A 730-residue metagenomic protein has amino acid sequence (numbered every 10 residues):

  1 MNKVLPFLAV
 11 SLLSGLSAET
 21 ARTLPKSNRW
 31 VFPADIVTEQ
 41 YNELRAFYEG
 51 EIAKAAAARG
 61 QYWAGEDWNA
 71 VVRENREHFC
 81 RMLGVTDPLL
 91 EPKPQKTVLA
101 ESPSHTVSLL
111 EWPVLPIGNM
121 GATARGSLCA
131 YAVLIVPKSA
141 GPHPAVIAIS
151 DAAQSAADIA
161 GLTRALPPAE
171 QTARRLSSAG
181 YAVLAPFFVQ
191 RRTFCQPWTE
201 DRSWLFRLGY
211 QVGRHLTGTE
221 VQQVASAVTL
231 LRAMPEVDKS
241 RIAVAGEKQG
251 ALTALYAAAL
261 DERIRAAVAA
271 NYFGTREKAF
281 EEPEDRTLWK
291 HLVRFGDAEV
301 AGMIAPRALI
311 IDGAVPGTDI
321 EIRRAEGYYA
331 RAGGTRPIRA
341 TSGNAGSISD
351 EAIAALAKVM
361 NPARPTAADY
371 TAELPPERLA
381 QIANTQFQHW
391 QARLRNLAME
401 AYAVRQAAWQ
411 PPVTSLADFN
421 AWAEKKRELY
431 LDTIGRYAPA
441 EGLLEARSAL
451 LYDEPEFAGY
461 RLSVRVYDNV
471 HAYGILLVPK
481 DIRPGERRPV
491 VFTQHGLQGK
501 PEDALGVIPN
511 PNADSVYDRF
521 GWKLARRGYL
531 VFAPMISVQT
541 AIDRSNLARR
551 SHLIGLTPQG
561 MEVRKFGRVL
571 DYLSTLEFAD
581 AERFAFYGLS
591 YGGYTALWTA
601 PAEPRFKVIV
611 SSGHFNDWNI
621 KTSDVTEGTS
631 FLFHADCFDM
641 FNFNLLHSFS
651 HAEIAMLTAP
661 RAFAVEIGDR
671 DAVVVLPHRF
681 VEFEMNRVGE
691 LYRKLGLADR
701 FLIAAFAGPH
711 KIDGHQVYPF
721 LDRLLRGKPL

Functional and structural regions predicted by a protein language model:
M1-V4: Positively charged n-region of N-terminal signal peptides that target proteins for export
P6-G15: Bacterial N-terminal signal peptides
E19-Y131, R232, E262, R276-R286 (+7 more regions): Alpha/beta-hydrolase-fold serine-hydrolase catalytic core, especially in secreted/extracellular enzymes
I135, I149-S150, P186, A245-K248 (+12 more regions): Generic beta-strand/beta-sheet core signal
G141, V146-V228, R232, E247 (+4 more regions): Cap/lid segment of the alpha/beta-hydrolase catalytic domain
H143-P144, A179-A182, K239-R241, E262-A266 (+7 more regions): Loop/turn elements at helix/coil->beta-strand transitions in domains of secreted/extracellular proteins
A153-A157, R191-C195, A251-A254, G274-A279 (+11 more regions): Flexible loop/turn segments at secondary-structure boundaries
S226-V300, D571-F638, F643-L646: Primarily recognizes the serine-hydrolase "nucleophile elbow" in alpha/beta-hydrolase and SGNH/GDSL folds
